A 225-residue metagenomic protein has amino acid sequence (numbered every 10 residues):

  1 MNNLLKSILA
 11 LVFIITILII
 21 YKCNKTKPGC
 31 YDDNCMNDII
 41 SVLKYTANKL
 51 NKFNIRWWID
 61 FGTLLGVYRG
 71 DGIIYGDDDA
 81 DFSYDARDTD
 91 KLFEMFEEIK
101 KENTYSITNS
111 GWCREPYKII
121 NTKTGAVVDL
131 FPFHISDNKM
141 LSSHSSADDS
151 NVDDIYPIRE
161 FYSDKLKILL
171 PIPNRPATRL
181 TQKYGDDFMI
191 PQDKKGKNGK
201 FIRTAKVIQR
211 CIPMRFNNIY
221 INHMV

Functional and structural regions predicted by a protein language model:
N2-K22: Single-pass alpha-helical membrane anchors
L11, P28, C35-N51, I99-N174 (+2 more regions): Conserved catalytic core of two-metal-ion nucleotidyltransferases
I19-Y31: Transmembrane-cytosolic junction motif
C30-N37, G76-D81: The substrate-binding groove and active-site-proximal loops of carbohydrate-active enzymes, especially glycoside
A47-A80: Active-site nucleotide-donor binding segment shared across nucleotidyl transfer reactions
D71-L92, K167: Catalytic metal-binding acidic patch
L92-K100: Short amphipathic alpha-helices in soluble, non-transmembrane regions that often serve as interface/regulatory elements
G185-F188: Glycine-rich, aromatic-lined ligand/substrate-binding cores of catalytic and carbohydrate-binding domains
